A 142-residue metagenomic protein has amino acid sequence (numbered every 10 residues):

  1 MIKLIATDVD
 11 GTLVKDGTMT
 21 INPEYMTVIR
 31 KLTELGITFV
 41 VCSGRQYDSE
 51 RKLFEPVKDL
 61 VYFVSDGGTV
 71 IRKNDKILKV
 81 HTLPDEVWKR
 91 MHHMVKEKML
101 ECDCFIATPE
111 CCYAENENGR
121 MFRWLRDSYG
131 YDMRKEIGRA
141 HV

Functional and structural regions predicted by a protein language model:
M1, G17, L100-C102: Generic structural motif recognizing short loop/turn segments at the entrances and edges of beta-strands
M1-I2, S65: Short, small/polar residue-rich loop motifs at catalytic or cofactor-binding pockets
K3-T18: Asp-based phosphoryl-transfer active-site loop
P23-R126: Active-site phosphate-binding/coordination module
M121-G138: Acidic, His- and aromatic-enriched active-site or binding-groove loops in soluble protein domains that engage sugars
A140-V142: Conserved small/polar residues in nucleotide/adenosyl-binding loops
